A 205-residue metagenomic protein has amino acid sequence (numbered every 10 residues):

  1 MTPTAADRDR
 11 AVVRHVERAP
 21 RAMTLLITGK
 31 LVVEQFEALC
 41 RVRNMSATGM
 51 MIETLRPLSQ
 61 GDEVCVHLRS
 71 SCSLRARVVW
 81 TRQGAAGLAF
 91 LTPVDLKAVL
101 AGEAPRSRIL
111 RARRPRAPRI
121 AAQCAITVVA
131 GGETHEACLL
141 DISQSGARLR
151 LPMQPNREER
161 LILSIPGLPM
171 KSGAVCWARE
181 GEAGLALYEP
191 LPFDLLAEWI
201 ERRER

Functional and structural regions predicted by a protein language model:
M1-R205: Structured alpha-helical
